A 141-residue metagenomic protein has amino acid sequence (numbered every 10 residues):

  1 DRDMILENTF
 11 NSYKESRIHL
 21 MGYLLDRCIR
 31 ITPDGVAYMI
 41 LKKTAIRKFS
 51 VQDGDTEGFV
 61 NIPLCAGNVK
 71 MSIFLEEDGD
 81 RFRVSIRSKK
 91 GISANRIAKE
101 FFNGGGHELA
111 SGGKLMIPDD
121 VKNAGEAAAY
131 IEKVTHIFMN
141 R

Functional and structural regions predicted by a protein language model:
D1-F101, G106-R141: Hydrophobic helix-and-loop "lid/oligomerization" segment in the mid-to-C-terminal part of catalytic domains
